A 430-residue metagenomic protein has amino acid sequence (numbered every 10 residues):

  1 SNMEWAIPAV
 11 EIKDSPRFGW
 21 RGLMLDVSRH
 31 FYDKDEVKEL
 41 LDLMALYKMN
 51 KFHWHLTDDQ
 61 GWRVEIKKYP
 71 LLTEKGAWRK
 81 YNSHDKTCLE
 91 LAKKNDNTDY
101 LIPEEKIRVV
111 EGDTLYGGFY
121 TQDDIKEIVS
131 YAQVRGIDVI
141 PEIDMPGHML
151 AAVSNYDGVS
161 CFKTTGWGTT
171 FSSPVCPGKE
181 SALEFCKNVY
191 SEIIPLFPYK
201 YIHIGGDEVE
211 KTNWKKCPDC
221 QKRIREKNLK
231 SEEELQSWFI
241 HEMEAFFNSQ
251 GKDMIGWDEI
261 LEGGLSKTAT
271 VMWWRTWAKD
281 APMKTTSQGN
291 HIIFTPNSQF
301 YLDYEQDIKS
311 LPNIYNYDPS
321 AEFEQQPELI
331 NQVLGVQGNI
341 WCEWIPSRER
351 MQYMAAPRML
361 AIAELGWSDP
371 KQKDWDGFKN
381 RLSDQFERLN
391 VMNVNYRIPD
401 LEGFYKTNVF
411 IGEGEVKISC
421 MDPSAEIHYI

Functional and structural regions predicted by a protein language model:
S1-L183, K187, S191-Y201, E242 (+2 more regions): Feature activates predominantly on carbohydrate-active enzymes
S1-P16, Q250-W257, L261, L265-K267 (+2 more regions): Acidic, contiguous N-terminal accessory segments
R21-L25, F52-W54, V139-I143, I202-I204 (+4 more regions): Hydrophobic faces of well-ordered beta-strands that scaffold small-molecule active sites in alpha/beta enzyme cores
F31-D33, D59-E65, P146-A152, H203 (+6 more regions): Flexible loop/turn segments at secondary-structure boundaries
F31-D35, F119-D123, E180, E184 (+7 more regions): Soluble non-cytosolic domains of exported or imported proteins
A152-A269, R275-N290: Active-site neighborhood of glycoside hydrolase catalytic domains
G251, G256-K267, W273-E387: Conserved alpha/beta catalytic core and glycan-binding cleft of carbohydrate-active enzymes
D369, K373-I430: Short, compositionally stereotyped local motifs that mark structural "simplifiers"
